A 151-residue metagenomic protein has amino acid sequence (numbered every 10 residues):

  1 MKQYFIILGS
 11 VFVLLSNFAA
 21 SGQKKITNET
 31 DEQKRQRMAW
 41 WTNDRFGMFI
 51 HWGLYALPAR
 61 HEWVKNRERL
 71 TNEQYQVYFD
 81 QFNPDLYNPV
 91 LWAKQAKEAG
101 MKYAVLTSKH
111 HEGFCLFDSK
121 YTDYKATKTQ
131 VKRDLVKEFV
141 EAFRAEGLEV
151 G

Functional and structural regions predicted by a protein language model:
M1-K24: Bacterial Sec-dependent N-terminal signal peptides
G22-G151: Mature catalytic domains of secreted/periplasmic carbohydrate-active enzymes
